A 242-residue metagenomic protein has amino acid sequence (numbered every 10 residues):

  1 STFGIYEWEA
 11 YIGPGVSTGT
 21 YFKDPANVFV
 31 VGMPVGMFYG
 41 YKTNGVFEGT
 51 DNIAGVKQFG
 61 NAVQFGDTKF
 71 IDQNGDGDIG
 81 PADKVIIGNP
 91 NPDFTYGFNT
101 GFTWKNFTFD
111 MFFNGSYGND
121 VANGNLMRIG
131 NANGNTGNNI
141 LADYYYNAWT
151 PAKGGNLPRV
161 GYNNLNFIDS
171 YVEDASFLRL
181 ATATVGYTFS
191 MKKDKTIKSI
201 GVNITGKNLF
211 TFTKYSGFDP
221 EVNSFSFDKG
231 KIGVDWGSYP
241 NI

Functional and structural regions predicted by a protein language model:
S1-T2, F102, M111-G115, V202-N208: Transmembrane beta-barrel strands of outer-membrane/channel proteins
T2, D120-G124, R128-G130, A183 (+2 more regions): Functionally constrained cores in energy, signaling, and assembly domains
G4-N91, N99, T108-D174, E221 (+1 more regions): Surface-exposed, extracytoplasmic segments of Gram-negative outer-membrane nutrient-acquisition systems
F94-F98, A183: Residue-level detector of short, conserved catalytic/binding motifs and their immediate flanks
N106-F109, K192-K193: Repeated loop/turn-to-beta-strand initiation elements of outer-membrane beta-barrel proteins
D143, N147-I242: Membrane-interface anchoring segments and C-terminal beta-barrel signals
